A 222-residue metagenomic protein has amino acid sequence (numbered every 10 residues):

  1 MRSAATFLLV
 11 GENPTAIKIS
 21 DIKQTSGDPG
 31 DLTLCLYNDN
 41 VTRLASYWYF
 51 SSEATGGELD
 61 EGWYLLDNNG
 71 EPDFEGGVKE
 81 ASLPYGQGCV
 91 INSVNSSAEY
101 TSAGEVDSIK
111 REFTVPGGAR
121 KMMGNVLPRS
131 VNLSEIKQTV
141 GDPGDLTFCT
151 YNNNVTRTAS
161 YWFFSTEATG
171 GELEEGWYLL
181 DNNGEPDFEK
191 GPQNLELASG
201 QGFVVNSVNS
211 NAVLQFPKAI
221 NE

Functional and structural regions predicted by a protein language model:
M1-N40, K79-T147, E196-E222: A short, polar beta-strand/turn micro-motif
A16, V41-A45, A54-E58, S96-T101 (+4 more regions): Short loop/beta submotifs within extracellular cysteine-rich repeat domains
C35-Y37, Y49-F50, Y151, F164: Predominantly extracellular/luminal cell-surface or secreted proteins
R43-Y85, Y161-S199: A cross-kingdom feature marking solvent-exposed beta-strand/loop segments within repeated, beta-rich binding/scaffold
G124-E189: Intrinsically disordered, low-complexity segments enriched in Gly and acidic/Ser/Thr residues that form flexible
